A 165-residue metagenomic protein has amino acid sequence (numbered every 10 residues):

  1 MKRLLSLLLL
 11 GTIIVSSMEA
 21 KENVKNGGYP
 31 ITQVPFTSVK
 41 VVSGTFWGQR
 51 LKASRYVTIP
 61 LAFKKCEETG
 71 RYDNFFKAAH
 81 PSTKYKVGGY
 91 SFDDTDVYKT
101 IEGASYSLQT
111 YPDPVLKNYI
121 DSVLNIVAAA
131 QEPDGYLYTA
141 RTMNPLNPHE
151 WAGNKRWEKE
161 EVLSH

Functional and structural regions predicted by a protein language model:
L4-I13: Sec-dependent N-terminal signal peptides
I13-E19: C-terminal segment of classical bacterial N-terminal signal peptides
K21-H165: Glycan-recognition and catalytic cores of secretory/periplasmic carbohydrate-active enzymes
